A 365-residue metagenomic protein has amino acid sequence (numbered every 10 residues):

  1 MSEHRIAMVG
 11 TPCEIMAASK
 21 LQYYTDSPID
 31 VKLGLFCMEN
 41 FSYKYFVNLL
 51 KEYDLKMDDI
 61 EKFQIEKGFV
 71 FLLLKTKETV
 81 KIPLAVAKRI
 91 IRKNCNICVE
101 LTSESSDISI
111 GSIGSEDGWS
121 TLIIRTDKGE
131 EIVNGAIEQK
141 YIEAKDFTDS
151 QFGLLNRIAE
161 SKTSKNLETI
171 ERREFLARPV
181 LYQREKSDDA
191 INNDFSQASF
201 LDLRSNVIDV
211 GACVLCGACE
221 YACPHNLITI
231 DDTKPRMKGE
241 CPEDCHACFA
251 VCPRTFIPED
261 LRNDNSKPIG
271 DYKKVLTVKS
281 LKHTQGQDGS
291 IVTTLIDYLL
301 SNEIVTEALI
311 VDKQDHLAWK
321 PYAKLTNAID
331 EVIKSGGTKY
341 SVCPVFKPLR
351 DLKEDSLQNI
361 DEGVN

Functional and structural regions predicted by a protein language model:
M1-L21, I29-G34, G336-S356: Conserved nucleotide-cofactor-binding alpha/beta core module
M1-S2, I142-E143, F147-S187, I191-Q197 (+1 more regions): Flanking helices and flexible, charged tails adjoining ferredoxin-like Fe-S electron-transfer domains in multi-subunit
E3-I6, K81-K93, L203-A212, P235-E243 (+1 more regions): Immediate flanking context of iron-sulfur cluster ligation sites
M8-A18, E39, D288-I291, D315 (+1 more regions): Gly/Ser/Thr-rich loops at beta-strand to alpha-helix junctions that form or flank small-molecule/cofactor-binding
S19, P224, P235, I291-Y298: Short alpha-helical segments and helix-capping/turn motifs at coil-helix boundaries
P28-E52, K145-E160: Short, flexible loop segments at boundaries between secondary-structure elements
D54-D194, N302-T306: Long, compositionally biased charged/polar accessory segments in the mid-to-C-terminal portions of proteins
S103, I108, F195-L201, S205-V214 (+2 more regions): Iron-sulfur cluster-binding cysteine motifs and their immediate structural context in ferredoxin-like electron-transfer
